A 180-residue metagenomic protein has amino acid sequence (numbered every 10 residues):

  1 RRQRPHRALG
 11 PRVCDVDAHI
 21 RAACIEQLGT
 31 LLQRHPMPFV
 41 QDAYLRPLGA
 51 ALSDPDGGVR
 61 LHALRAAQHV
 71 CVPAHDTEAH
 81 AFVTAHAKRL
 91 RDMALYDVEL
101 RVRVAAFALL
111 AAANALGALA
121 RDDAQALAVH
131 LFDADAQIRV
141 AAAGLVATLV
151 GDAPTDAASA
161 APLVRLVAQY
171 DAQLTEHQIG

Functional and structural regions predicted by a protein language model:
R1-V13, M37-G58, D76-L95, L116-Q137 (+1 more regions): HEAT/HEAT-like alpha-solenoid repeats
P11, V16-I20, Q27-A43, V150 (+1 more regions): Alpha-helical solenoid scaffolds in large eukaryotic transport, assembly, and signaling factors
D17, C24, L52-G58, A63 (+3 more regions): Hydrophobic, small-residue-rich alpha-helical packing segments that form membrane-like cores
Q27-Q33, L52, A63-H75, A108-L116 (+2 more regions): Hydrophobic residues within the alpha-helices of tandem HEAT/HEAT-like
P47, A66, R89, A105 (+3 more regions): Alpha-helical scaffold elements adjacent to nucleotide-binding pockets in ATP/GTP-utilizing enzyme cores
E99, A143, Q173-I179: Long, highly charged low-complexity segments
